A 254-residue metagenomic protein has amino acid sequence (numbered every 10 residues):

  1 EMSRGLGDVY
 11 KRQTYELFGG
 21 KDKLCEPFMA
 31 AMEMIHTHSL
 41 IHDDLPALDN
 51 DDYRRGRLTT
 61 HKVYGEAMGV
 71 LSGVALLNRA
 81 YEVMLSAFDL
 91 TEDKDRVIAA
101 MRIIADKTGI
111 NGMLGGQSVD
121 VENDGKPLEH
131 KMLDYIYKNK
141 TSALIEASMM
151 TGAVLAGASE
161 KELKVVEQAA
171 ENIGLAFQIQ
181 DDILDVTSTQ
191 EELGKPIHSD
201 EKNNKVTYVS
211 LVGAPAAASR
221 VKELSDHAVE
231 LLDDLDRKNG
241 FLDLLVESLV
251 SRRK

Functional and structural regions predicted by a protein language model:
E1-Y10: Single conserved hydrophobic/aromatic residue that forms the stacking wall/gate of nucleotide- or nucleobase-binding
R4, L17-K23, T59-M68, D134-Y135: A short glycine/serine-rich beta->alpha loop
T14-L48: Active-site cofactor/substrate anionic-group-binding motifs, chiefly glycine- and Lys/Arg-rich phosphate-binding loops
K21-I35, V97-I103, E162-I173: Alpha-helical scaffolds flanking conserved acidic
K21-P27, D93-V97, E129, S159-E162 (+2 more regions): Residue-level recognition of alpha-helical structural elements
I41-V63, S72, L76-A87, T108-E129 (+4 more regions): Acidic, Mg2+-coordinating active-site segments of isoprenoid diphosphate-utilizing enzymes
S86-D106, S225, L232, N239: Transmembrane helix-loop-helix
